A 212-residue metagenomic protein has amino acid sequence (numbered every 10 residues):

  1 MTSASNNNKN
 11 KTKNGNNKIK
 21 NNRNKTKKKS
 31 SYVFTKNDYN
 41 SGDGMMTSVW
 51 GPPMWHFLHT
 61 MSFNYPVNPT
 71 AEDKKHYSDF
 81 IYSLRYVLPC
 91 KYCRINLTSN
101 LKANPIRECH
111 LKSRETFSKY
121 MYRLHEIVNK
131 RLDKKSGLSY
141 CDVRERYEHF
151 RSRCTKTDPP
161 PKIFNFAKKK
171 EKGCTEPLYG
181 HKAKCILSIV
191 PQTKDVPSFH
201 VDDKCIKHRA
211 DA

Functional and structural regions predicted by a protein language model:
T2-V87, K91-A212: Mid-to-C-terminal functional-domain signal that highlights helix-capping/loop sites within ligand-binding modules
